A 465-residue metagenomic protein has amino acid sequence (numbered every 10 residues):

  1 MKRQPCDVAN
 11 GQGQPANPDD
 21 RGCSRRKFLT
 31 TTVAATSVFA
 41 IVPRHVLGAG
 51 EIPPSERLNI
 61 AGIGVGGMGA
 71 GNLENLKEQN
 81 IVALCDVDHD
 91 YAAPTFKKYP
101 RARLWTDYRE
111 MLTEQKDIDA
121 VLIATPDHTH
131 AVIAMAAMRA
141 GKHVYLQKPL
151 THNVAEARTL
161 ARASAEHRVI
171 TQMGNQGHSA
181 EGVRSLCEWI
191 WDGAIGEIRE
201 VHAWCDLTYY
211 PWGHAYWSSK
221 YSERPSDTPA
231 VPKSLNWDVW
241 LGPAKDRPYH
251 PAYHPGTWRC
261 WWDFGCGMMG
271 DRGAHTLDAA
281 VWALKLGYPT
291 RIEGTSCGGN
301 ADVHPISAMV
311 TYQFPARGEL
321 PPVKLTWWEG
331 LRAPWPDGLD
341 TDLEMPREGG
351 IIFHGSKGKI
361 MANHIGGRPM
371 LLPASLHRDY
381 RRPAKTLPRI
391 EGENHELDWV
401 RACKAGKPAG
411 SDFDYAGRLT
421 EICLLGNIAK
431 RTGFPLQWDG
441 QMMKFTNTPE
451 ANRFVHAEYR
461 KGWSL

Functional and structural regions predicted by a protein language model:
Q14-T36: N-terminal secretory signal peptides and thylakoid transit peptides that target proteins across membranes
A34-Y99, G177-A180, A280: N-terminal Rossmann-like dinucleotide-binding module
G48, G64, M68, N72 (+8 more regions): Predominantly a Rossmann-like dinucleotide-binding segment in NAD(P)-dependent oxidoreductases
G48, G71, K77, C85 (+4 more regions): Glycine-enriched catalytic-core subsegment of oxygenase/oxidase enzymes
R103-D107: Conserved SAM-binding strand-loop segment of SAM-dependent methyltransferases
E110-K116: Short amphipathic alpha-helix with an adjacent loop that forms part of the alpha/beta core around
V121-L122: N-terminal Rossmann-like NAD(P) cofactor-binding module of classical short-chain dehydrogenase/reductase
D127, A131-S179, G193: Beta-strand-loop-alpha-helix segment that lines the small-molecule cofactor/substrate pocket of alpha/beta enzymes
